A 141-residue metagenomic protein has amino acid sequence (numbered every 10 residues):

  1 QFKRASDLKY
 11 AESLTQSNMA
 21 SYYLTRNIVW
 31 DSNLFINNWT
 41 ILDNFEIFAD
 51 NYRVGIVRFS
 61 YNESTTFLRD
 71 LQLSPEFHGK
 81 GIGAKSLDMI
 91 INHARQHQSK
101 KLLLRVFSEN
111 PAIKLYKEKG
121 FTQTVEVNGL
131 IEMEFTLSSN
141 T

Functional and structural regions predicted by a protein language model:
Q1-S6, L137-T141: Conserved N-terminal entry element of GNAT/NAT acetyltransferase domains
S6, E12-L42: Conserved GNAT-fold acetyl-CoA-binding loop/helix
E46, Y52-S60, T65-Q72: Conserved beta-strand in the GNAT
L71-G79, V106-F107: A short, internal acetyl-CoA/4′-phosphopantetheine-binding micro-motif in the GNAT/acyltransferase core
G79-N92, E118: Conserved acetyl-CoA-binding loop-helix of GNAT-fold acetyltransferases
L103-I113, G129-T136: Conserved beta-strand-loop-alpha-helix junction that forms the acyl-donor binding cleft
K117-V127: Conserved acetyl-CoA-binding loop of GNAT-fold acetyltransferases
